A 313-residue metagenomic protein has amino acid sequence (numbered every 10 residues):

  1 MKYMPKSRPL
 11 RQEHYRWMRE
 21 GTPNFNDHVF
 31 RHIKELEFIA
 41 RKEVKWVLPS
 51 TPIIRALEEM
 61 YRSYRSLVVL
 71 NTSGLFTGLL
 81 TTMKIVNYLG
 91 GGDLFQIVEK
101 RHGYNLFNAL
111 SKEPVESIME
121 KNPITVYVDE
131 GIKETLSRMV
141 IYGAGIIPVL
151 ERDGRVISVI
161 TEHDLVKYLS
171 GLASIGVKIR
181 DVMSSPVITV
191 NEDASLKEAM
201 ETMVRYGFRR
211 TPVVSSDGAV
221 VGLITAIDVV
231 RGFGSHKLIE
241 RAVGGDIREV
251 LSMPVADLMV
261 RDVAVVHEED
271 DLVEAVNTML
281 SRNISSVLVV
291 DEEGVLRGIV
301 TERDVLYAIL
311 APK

Functional and structural regions predicted by a protein language model:
M1-K313: Tandem CBS (Cystathionine beta-synthase) repeat/Bateman regulatory domains
